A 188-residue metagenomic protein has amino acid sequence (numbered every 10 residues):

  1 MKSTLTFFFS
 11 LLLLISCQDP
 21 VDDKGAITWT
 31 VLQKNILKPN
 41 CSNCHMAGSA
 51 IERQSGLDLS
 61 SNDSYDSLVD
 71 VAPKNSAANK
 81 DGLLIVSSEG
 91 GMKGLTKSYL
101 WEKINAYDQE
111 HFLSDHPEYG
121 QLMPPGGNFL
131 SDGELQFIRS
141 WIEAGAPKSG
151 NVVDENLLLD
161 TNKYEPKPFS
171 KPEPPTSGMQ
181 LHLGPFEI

Functional and structural regions predicted by a protein language model:
M1-K2, Q18: N-terminal hydrophobic targeting signals that begin at the initiator methionine
K2-S10: Sec-dependent signal peptide recognition, specifically the positively charged N-region followed immediately by
F9, S49-I51, D115-P117, E173 (+1 more regions): A generic structural signal for short, solvent-exposed coil/turn residues that cap or connect secondary-structure
L13-S16: C-terminal motif of bacterial Sec signal peptides marking the signal peptidase cleavage site
Q18-A26, T30-K38, S42-F129, L158: Solvent-exposed helix-loop boundary motif
Y99-D108, F137, Q180-E187: Extended N-terminal export/anchoring regions of large proteins
P125-S149: Ser/Thr/Pro-rich, low-complexity mucin-like regions that serve as glycosylated stalks/linkers or repetitive adhesive
A144-I188: Flexible coil segments in periplasmic/lumen-exposed cytochrome c-class electron-transfer proteins
